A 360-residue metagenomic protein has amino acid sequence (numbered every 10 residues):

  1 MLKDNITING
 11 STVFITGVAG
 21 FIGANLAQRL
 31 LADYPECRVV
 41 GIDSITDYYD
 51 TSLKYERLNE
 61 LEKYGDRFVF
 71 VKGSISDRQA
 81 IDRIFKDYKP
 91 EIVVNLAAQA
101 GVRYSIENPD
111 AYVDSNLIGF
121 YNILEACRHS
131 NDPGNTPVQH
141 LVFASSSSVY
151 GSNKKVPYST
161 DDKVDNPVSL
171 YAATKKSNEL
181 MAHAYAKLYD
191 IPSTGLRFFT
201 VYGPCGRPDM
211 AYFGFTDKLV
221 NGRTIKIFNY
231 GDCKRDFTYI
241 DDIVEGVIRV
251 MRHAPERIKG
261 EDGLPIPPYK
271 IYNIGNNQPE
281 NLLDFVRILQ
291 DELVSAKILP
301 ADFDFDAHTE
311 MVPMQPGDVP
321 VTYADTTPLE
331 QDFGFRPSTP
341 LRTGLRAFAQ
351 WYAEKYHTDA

Functional and structural regions predicted by a protein language model:
M1-I6, D33, G73, L219-A360: C-terminal substrate-binding subdomain of Rossmann-fold SDR/epimerase-dehydratase oxidoreductases
M1-V201, E280, I288: N-terminal Rossmann-like NAD(P)+-binding domain of SDR-like oxidoreductases, especially those catalyzing
I8, L53, E107, T136 (+6 more regions): A generic fold-level signal
Q79, E91, R103, D110 (+9 more regions): Residues in well-ordered alpha-helical elements
P133, V142, G151-K155, D190 (+3 more regions): Proline-centered turn/helix-capping motifs that create local helix->coil transitions or kinks
V156-P157, P208-T216: A glycine/serine/threonine-rich, flexible loop-to-helix segment that serves as the NAD(P) cofactor-binding "lid"
